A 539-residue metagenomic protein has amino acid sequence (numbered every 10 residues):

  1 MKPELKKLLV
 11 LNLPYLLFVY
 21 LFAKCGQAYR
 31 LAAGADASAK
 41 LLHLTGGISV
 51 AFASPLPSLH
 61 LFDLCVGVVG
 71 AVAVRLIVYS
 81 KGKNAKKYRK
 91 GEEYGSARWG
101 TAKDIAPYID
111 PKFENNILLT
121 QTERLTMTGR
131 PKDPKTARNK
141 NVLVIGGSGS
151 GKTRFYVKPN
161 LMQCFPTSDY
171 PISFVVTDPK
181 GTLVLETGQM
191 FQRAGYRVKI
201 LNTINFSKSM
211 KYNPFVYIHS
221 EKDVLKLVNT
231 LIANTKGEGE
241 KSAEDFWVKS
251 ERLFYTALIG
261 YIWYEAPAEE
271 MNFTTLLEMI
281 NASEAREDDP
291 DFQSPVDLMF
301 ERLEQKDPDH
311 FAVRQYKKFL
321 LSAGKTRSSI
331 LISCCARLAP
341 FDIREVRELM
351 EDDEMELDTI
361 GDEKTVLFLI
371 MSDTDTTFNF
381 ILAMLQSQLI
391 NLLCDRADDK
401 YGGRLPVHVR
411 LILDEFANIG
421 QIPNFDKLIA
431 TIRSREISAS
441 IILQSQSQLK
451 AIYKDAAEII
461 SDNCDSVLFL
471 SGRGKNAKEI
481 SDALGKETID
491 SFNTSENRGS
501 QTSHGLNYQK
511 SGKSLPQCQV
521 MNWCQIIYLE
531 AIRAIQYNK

Functional and structural regions predicted by a protein language model:
M1-S150, R154-M162, T167-D169: Basic- and hydrophobic-enriched, low-structure N-terminal and domain-boundary segments that flank ATP-binding catalytic
K24, M127, K132-I437, I452 (+2 more regions): P-loop NTPase motor domains
T101, N272, Q519: Residue-level signal for threonine
F113, I117-L119, F380-Q388, I480: Conserved long hydrophobic alpha-helices within structured protein cores
P179, Q444-Q448: Conserved H-loop
L201-N202, L443, S471: Short beta->alpha connector loops at strand-helix junctions that form conserved, small/polar/Pro-enriched
F246-R252, A257-G260, K364, K427-A430 (+1 more regions): P-loop NTPase motor core of the ASCE superfamily
